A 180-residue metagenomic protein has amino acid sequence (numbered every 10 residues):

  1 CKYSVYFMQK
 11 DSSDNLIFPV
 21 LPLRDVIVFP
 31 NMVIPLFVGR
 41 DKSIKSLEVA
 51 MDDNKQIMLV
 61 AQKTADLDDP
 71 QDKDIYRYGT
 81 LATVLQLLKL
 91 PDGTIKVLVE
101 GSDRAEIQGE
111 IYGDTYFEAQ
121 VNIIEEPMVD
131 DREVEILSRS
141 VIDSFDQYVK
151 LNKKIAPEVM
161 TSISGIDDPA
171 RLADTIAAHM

Functional and structural regions predicted by a protein language model:
K2-M180: N-terminal low-complexity, acidic/polar interaction/targeting segments
